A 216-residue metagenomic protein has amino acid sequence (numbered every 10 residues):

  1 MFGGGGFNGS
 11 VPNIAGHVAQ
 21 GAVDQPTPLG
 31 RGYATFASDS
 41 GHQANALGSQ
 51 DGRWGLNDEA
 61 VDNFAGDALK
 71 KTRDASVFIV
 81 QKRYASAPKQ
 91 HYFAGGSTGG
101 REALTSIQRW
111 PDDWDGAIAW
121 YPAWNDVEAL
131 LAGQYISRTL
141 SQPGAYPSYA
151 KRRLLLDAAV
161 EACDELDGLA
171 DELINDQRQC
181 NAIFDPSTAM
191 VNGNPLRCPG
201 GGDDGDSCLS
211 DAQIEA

Functional and structural regions predicted by a protein language model:
M1-A216: C-terminal His-loop and adjacent cap/lid subdomain of alpha/beta-hydrolase
